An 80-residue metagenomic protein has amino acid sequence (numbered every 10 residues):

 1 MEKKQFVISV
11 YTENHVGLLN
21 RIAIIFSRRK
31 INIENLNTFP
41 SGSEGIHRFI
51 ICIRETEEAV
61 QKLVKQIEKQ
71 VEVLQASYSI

Functional and structural regions predicted by a protein language model:
M1-I80: A conserved regulatory-domain signal marking ACT and ACT-like small-molecule sensing domains and adjacent regulatory
